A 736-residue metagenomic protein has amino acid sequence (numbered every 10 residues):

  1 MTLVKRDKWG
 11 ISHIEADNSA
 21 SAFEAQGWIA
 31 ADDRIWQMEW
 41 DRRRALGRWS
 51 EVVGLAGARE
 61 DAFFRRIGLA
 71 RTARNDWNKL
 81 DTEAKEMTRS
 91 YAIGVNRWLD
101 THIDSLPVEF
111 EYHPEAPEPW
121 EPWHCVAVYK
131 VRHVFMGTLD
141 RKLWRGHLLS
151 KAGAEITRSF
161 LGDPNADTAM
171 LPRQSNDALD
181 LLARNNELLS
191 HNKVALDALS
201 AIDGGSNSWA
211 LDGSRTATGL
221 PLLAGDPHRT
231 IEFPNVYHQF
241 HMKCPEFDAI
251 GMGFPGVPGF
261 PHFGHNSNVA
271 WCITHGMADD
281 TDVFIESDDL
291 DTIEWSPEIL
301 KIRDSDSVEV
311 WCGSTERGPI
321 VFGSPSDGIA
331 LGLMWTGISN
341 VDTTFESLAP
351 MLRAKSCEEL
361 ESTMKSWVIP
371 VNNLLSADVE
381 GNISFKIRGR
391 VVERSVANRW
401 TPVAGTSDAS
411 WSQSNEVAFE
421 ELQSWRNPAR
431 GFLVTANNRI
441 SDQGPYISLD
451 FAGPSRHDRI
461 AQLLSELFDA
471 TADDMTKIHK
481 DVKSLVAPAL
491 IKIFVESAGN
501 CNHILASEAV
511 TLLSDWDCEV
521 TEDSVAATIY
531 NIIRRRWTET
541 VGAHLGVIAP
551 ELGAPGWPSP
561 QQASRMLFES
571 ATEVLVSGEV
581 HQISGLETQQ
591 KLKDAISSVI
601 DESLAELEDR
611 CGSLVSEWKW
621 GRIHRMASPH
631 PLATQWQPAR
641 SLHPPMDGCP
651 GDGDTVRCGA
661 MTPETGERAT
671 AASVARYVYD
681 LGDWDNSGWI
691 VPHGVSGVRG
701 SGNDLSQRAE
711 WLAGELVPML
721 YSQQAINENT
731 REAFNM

Functional and structural regions predicted by a protein language model:
T2-L222, P227-F233, G251-M252, F260: Substrate-recognition/specificity elements adjacent to catalytic centers across diverse enzyme folds
V53-M87, S159-M170, G328-L333, R459 (+1 more regions): N-terminal leader/propeptide and maturation segments of large enzyme subunits in energy/redox metabolism and hydrolases
R59, A70-R71, A92-I93, G337 (+3 more regions): Proteins synthesized as precursors that undergo proteolytic processing into mature forms
N75, K79-E109, S214, G219 (+7 more regions): Structured, non-membrane catalytic/scaffold regions adjacent to prosthetic-group chemistry
C244-P258, F263-V269, I273-D408, Q423: Glycine- and hydrophobic-rich flexible loops that cap the catalytic core of alpha/beta enzyme folds
T281, E286, F322, I369-L467 (+2 more regions): Hydrophobic alpha-helical segments
Y446-H503, L592-M736: Terminal end segments
I532-E617: Charged, long alpha-helical assembly modules
